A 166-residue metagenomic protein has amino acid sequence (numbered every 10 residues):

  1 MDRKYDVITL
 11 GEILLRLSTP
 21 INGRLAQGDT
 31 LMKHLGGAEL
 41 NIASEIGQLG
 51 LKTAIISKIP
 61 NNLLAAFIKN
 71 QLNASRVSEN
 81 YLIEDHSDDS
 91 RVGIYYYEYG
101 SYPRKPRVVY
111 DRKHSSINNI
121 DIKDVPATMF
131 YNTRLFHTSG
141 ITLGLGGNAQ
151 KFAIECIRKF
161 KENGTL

Functional and structural regions predicted by a protein language model:
M1-E79, P103, I117-K123: Glycine-rich phosphate/adenosyl-contacting loop at the front of the ribokinase-like
M1-I8, E98-L166: Ribokinase/PfkB-type carbohydrate-kinase core domain
L49, D89-G93, R104: Short, basic and Ser/Thr-rich N-terminal targeting/leader segments
A66-K69, V92-Y96: Short secondary-structure transition/capping segments
Y81-S90: A short, structured active-site edge motif that brings together acidic residues
